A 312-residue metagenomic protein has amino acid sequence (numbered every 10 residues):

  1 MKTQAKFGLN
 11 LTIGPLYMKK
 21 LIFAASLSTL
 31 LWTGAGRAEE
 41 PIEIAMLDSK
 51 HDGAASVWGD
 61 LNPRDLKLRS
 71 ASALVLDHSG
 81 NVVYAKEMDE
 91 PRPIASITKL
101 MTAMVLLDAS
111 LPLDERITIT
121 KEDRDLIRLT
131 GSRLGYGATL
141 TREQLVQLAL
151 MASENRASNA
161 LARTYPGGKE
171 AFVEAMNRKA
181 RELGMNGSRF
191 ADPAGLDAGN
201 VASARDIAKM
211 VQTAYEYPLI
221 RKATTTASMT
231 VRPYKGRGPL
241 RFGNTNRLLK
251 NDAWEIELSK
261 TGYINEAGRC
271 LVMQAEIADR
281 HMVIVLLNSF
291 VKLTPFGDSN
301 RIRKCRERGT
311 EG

Functional and structural regions predicted by a protein language model:
M1-S72, L76, K304, R308-G312: N-terminal secretory targeting signals
P15, F23, I117-T120, L126 (+5 more regions): Hydrophobic alpha-helical segments and their boundary regions
M18, G59-P63, M104, T118-I119 (+3 more regions): Intrinsically disordered, low-complexity segments enriched in polar/charged residues with Gly/Pro, especially when
A25-L27, G36, Q147, R205 (+2 more regions): Active-site-proximal helix/loop capping residues that flank conserved catalytic or ligand/cofactor
E39-R205, K209-P218, I277: Active-site-adjacent loops and short helices of periplasmic peptidoglycan-processing enzymes
M185-R189, G195-G312: Domain-terminus/edge residues, biased toward the C-terminal soluble/receptor-binding domains of extracytoplasmic
